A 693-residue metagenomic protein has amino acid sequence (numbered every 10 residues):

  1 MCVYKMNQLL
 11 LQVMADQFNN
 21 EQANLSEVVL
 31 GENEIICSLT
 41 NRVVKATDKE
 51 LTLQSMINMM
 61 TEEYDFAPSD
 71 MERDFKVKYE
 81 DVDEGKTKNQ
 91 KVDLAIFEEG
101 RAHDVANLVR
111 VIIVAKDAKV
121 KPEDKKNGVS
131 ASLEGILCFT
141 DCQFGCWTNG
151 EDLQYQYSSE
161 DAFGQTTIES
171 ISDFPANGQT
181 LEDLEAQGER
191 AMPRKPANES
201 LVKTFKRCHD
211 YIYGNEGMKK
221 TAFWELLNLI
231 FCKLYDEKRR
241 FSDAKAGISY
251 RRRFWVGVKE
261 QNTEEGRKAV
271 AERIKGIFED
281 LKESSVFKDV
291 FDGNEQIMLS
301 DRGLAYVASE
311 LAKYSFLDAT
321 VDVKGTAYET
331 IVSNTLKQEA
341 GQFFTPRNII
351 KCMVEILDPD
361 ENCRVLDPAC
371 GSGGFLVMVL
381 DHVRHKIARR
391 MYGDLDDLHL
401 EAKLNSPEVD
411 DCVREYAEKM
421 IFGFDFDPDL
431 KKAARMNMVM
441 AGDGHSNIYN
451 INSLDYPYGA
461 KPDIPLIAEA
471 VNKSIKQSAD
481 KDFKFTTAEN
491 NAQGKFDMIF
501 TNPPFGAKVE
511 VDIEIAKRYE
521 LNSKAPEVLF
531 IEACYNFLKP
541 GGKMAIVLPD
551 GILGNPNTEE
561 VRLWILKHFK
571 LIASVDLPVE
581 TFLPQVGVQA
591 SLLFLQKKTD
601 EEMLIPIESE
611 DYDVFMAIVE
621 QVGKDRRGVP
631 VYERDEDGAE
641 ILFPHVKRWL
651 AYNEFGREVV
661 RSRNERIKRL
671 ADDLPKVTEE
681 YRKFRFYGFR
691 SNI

Functional and structural regions predicted by a protein language model:
V3-F144, D152-M192: A short, conserved, highly charged catalytic patch centered on acidic carboxylates
V44-L51, Y213-L226, M298, L317-T320 (+1 more regions): Structural motif
Q54-M59, E225-E237, M436-V439, E532: Short, hydrophobic/amphipathic alpha-helical patches that form generic packing surfaces within helical domains
F144-W147, E151-D280, D397-N405, K431 (+2 more regions): Charged, often flexible domain-edge or linker segments that flank or initiate folded functional domains
F174-Q179, Y456, P462-I693: A conserved structural/catalytic subdomain of Rossmann-like adenosyl-cofactor enzymes
Y211, V323-N348, V354-I356: Class I SAM-dependent transferase core
F231, K238-S333: Long recognition/docking surfaces used for binding and targeting
F343-D482, G494, M498, G506 (+3 more regions): Conserved S-adenosyl-L-methionine
